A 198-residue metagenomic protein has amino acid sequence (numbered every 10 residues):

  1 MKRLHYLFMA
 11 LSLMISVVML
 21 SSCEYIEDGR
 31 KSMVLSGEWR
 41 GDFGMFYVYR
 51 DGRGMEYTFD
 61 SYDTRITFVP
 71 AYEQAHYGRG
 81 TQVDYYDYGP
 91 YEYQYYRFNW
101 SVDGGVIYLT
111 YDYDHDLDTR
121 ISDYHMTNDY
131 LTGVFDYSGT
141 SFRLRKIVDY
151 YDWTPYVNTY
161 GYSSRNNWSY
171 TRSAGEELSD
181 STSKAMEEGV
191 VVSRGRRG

Functional and structural regions predicted by a protein language model:
M1-A10: Bacterial N-terminal signal peptides that target proteins for export
R3, S16-F46, D152: Bacterial Sec-dependent N-terminal signal peptides
M33-R40, A75-T81, V102-L109, M126-T132: Short, hydrophobic/aromatic-rich segments at coil-to-beta transitions
R40-Y49, R79-Y86, D112, D136-G139: Generic short beta-strand segments
R53-V106: N-terminal glycine/threonine-rich, aromatic-flanked beta-hairpin/loop signature
V106-G198: Beta-sheet ligand-binding and adhesion/scaffold domains
